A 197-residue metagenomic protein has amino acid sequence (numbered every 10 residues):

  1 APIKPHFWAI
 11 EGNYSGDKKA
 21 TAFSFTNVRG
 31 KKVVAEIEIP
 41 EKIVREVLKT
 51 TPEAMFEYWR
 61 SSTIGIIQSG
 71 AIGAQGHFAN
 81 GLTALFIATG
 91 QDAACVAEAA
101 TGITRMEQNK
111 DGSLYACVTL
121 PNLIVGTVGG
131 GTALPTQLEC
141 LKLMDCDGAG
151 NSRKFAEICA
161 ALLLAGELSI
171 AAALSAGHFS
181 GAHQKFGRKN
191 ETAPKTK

Functional and structural regions predicted by a protein language model:
A1-A133: Glycine-rich anion/phosphate-binding loop at the beta-strand->alpha-helix junction
Y115-K197: Internal helix-turn-beta structural module
